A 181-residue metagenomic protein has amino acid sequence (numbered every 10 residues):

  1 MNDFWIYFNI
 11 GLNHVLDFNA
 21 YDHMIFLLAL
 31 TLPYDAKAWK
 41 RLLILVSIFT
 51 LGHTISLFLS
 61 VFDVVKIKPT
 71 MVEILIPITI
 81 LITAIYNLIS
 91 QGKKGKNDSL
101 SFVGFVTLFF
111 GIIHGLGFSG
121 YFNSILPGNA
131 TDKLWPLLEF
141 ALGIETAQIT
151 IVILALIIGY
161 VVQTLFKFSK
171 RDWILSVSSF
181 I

Functional and structural regions predicted by a protein language model:
M1-D22, K93-S99, L126: Histidine-/acidic- and/or cysteine-rich, low-complexity loops and terminal segments associated with membrane
I10-V64: Juxtamembrane transmembrane-helix termini in multi-pass membrane transport proteins
H23, H53, L81, I112-H114 (+1 more regions): Divalent metal-coordination and catalytic microenvironments
A36-K40, S90-S101, Q163-D172: Membrane-interface helix-boundary motifs at transmembrane edges
L59-T70, I89-K94, F122: Membrane-interface helix caps and helix-loop-helix hairpins in membrane proteins
T70-I89, K170-I181: Selective transmembrane alpha-helices of multi-pass membrane proteins
I89-L116, Y121-N129: Alpha-helical multi-pass membrane helix bundles of inner-membrane/thylakoid proteins, especially permease cores
